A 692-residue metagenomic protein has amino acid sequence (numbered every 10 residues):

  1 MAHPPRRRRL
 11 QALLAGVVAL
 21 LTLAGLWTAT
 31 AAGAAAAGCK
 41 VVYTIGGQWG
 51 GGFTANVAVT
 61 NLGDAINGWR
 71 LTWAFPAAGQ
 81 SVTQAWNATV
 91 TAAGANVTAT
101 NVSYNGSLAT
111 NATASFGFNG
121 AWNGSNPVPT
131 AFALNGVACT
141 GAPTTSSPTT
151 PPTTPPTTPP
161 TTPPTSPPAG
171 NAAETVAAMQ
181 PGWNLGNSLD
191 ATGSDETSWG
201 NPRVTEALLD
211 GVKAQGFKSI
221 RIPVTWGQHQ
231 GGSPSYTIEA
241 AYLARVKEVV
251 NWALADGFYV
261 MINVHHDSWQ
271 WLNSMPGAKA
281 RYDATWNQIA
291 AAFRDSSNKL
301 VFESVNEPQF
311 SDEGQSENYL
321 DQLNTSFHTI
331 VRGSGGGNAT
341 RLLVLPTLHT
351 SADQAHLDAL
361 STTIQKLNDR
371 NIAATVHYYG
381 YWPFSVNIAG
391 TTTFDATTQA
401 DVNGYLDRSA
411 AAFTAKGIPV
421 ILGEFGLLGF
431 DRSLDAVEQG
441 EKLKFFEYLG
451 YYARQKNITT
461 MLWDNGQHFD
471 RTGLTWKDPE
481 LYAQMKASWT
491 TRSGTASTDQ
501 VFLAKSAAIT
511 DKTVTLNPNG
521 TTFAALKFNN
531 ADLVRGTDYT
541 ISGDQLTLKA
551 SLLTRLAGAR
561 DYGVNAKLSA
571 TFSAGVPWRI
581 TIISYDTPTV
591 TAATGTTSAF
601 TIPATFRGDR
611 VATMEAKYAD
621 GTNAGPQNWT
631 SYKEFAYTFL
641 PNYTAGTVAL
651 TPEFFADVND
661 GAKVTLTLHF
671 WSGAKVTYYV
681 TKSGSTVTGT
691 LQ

Functional and structural regions predicted by a protein language model:
M1-V18: N-terminal export and membrane-targeting signals
A2, A19-P168, E174, T491-A507 (+7 more regions): Extracellular low-complexity, O-glycosylation-prone Ser/Thr/Pro/Gly-rich "stalks" and linkers flanking catalytic
S103, G120, N187, V224-W226 (+5 more regions): A mature extracytoplasmic/lumenal domain signature
G170-L342, T347-L348, A352-L357: Active-site mouth of glycoside hydrolases
N201-P202, A284-N287, A291, N298-K299 (+1 more regions): Extracellular glycoside hydrolase catalytic/binding regions
V260-I262, V420, T460: Hydrophobic beta-strand scaffold residues
L434-A531, T537, G558-K567, T571-A574 (+4 more regions): Aromatic-rich peripheral "rim/lid" segments of glycoside hydrolase catalytic domains that contact and position glycan
A570-I580, H669-Y678: Short, exposed coil/turn segments at beta-strand boundaries within extracellular/luminal domains
